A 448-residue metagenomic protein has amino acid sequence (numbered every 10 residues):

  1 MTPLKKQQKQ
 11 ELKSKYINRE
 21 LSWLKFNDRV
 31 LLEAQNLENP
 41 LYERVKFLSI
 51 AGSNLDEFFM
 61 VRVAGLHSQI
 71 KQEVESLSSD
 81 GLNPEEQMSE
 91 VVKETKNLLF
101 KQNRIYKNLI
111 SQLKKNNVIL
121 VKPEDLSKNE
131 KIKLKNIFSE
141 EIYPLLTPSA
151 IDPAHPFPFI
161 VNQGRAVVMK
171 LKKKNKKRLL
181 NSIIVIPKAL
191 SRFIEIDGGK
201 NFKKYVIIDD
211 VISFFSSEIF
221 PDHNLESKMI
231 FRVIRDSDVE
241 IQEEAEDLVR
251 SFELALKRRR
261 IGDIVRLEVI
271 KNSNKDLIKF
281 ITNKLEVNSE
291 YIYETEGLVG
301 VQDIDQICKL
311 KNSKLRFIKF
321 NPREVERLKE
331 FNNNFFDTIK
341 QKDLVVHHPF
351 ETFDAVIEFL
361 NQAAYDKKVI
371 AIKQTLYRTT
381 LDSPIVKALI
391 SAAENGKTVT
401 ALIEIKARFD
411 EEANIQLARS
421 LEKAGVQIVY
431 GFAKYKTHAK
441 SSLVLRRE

Functional and structural regions predicted by a protein language model:
M1-E448: N-terminal localization/anchoring segments of enzymes in phospholipid and broader phosphate metabolism
